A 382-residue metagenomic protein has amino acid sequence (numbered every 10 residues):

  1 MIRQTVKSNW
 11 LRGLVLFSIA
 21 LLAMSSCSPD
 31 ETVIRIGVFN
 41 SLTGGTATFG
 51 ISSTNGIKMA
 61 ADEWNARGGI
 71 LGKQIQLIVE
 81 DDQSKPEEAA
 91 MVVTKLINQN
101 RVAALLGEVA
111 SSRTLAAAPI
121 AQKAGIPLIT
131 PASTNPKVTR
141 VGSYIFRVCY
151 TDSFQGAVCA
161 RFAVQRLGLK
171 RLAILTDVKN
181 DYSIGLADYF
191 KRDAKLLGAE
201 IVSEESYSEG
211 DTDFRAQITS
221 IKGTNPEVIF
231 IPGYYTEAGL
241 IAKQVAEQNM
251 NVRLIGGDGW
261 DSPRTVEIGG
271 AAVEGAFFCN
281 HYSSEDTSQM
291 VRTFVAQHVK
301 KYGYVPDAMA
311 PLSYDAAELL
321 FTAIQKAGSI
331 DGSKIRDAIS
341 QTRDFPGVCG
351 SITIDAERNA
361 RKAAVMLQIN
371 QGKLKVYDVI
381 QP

Functional and structural regions predicted by a protein language model:
M1-R35, A66, Q381-P382: Short, low-complexity disordered leader/linker segments with a strong preference for bacterial N-terminal type II
P29, T48-S53, I70-T139, Y207-F214 (+2 more regions): Beta-alpha junction/loop-to-helix N-cap segments that form part of ligand/metal-binding clefts
G37-K58, E80-E87, V109-A110, L175-I184 (+3 more regions): Extracytoplasmic "Venus flytrap"
A89, V148-R171, I184-L186, D213-R215 (+4 more regions): Hydrophobic alpha-helical segments within soluble ligand-binding/sensing domains
A121, L186-C279: Extracellular/periplasmic bilobed ligand-binding domains
I145-E209, V228, L320: An alpha-beta-alpha
A242-Y314, Q368-Q381: Extracellular/periplasmic periplasmic-binding protein-like sensory domains
K300-A310, F321-L374: Segments of small-molecule ligand-sensing domains
